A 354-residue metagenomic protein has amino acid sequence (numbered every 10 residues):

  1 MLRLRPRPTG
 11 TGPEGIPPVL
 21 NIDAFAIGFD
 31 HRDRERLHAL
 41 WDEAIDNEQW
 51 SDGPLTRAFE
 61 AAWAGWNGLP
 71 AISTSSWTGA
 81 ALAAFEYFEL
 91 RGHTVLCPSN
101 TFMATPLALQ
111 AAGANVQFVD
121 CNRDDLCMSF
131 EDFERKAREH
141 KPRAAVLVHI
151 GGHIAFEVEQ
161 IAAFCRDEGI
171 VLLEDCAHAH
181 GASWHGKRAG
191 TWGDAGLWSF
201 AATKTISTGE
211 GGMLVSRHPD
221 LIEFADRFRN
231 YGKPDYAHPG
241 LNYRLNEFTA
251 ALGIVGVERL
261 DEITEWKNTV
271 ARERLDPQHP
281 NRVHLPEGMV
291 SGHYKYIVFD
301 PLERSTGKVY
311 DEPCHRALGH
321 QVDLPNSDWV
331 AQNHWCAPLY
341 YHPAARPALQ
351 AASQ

Functional and structural regions predicted by a protein language model:
M1-Q49, A337-P338: N-terminal "arm"/small-domain region of PLP-dependent enzymes with the aminotransferase-like
T9-T11, G15-L20, H31, L55-A62 (+7 more regions): PLP-dependent aminotransferase class I/II
Q49, G53-T94, N100, A108-Q110 (+2 more regions): Phosphate-binding glycine-rich loop
L107-L109, F164, F248: Hydrophobic/aromatic ligand-binding patch that stacks against planar heteroaromatic rings of cofactors or nucleotides
G113: Structured binding elements
D124-T208, L214-V215: Active-site phosphate-binding strand-loop segment of PLP-dependent enzymes
